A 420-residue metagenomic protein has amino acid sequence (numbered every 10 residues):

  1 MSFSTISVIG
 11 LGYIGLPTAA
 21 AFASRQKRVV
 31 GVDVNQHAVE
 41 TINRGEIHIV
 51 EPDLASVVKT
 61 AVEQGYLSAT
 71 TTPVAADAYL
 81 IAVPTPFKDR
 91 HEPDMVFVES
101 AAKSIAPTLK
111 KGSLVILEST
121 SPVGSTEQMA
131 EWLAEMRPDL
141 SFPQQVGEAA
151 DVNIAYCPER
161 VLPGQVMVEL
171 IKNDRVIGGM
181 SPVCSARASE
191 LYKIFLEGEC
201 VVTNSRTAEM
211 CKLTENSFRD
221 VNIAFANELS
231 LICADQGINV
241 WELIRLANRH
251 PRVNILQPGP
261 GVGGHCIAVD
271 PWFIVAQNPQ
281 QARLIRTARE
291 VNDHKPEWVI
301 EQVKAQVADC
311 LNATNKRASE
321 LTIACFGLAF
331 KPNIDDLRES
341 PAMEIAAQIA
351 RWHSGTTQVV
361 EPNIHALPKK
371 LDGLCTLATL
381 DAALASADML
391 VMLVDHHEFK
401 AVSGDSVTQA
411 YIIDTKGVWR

Functional and structural regions predicted by a protein language model:
M1-R420: Structural/interface elements that position substrates and couple domains in central-metabolism enzymes
